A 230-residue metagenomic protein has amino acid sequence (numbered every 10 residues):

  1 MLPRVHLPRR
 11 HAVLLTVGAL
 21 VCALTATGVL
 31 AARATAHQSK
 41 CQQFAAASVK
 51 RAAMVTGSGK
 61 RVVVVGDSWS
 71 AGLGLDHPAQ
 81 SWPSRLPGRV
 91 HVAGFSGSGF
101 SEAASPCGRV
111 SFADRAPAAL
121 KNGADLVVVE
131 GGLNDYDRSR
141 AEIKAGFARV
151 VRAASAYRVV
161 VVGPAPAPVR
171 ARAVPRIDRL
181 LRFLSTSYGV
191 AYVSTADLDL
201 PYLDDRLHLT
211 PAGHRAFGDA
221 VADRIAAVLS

Functional and structural regions predicted by a protein language model:
M1-V65, W69-D76, K121-G123, T186 (+2 more regions): N-terminal secretory targeting modules
L30, G59, S96-G99, A148 (+1 more regions): Compositionally biased, intrinsically disordered low-complexity regions
A47, G88, A220-D223: A generic structural signal for solvent-exposed, polar alpha-helical segments
V55, L75, A79, A103-S105 (+3 more regions): Alpha-helix initiation/capping motif
R61-V64, W69-A145: Conserved SGNH/GDSL esterase-like catalytic core that processes O-acyl groups on lipids and polysaccharides
S111-S230: Alpha-helical cap/lid subdomain in secreted, periplasmic, or secretory-pathway luminal O-acyl-processing enzymes
